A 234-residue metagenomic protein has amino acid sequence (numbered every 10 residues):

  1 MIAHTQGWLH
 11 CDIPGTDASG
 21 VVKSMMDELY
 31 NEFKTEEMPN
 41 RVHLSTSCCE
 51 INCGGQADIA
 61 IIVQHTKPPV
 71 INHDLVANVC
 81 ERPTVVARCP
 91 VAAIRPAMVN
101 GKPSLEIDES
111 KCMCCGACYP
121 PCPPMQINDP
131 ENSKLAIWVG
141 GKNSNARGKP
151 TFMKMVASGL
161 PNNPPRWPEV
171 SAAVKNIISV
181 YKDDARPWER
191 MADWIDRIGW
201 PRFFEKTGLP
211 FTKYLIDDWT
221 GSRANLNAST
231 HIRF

Functional and structural regions predicted by a protein language model:
M1-R88, K111, A136, R233-F234: Small-residue-enriched alpha-helical segments and adjacent helix-cap loops that form tight helix-helix packing
Y30-K34, I94, V99, P120 (+4 more regions): Generic secondary-structure signature for well-ordered alpha-helical cores
T35-R41, D183-R197, I216-G221: Flexible, glycine/charged-enriched surface loops at secondary-structure junctions
H43-E50, M191-F203: A glycine-rich phosphate-binding loop feature that marks nucleotide/adenosyl-phosphate handling sites
P69-V70, E131-G148: Short, acidic (Asp/Glu-rich) active-site segment that either coordinates a divalent metal cofactor
T84-L105, M113-A136: Iron-sulfur cluster-binding cysteine motifs and their immediate structural context in ferredoxin-like electron-transfer
N143-A185: A hydrophobic, small-residue-rich beta->alpha segment in the mid-to-C-terminal subdomain of diverse proteins
F204-F234: Long C-terminal interaction/binding lobes of large macromolecular proteins
